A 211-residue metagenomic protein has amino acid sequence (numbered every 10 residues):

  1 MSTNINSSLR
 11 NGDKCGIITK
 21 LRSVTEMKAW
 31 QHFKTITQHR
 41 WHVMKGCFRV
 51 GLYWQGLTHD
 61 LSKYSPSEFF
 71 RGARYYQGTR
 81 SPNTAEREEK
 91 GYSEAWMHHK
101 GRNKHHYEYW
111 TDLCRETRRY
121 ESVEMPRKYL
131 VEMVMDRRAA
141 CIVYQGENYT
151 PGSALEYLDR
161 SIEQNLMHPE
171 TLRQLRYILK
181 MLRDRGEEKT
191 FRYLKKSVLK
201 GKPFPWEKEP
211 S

Functional and structural regions predicted by a protein language model:
N6-S211: Metal-dependent phosphohydrolase cores
